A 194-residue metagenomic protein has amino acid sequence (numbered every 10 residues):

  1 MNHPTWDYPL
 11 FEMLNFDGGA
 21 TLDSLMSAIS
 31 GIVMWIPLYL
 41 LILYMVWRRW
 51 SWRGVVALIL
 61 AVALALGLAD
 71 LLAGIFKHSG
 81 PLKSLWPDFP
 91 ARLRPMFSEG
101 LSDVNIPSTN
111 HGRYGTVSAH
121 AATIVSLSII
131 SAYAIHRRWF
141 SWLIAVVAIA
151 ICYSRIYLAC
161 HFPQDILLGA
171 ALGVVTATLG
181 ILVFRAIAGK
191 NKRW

Functional and structural regions predicted by a protein language model:
M1-L38, A73-G112: N-terminal transmembrane-helix/juxtamembrane module of multi-pass inner/ER membrane proteins
F16, G31, W35, R48-W52 (+3 more regions): Membrane-interface junctions
T21-L22, W50-V55, H136-W142: Membrane-helix interface segments
I32-P37, I59, W139-V146: Alpha-helical transmembrane segments
L38-R48, I124-A132: Hydrophobic, aromatic-rich transmembrane alpha-helices and their immediate juxtamembrane boundary segments
L40-I75: Interfacial segments of alpha-helical transmembrane regions
S51, V55, I59-A63, M96 (+1 more regions): Multi-pass membrane proteins that catalyze or facilitate reactions on polyprenyl-/lipid-phosphate substrates and their
G100-W194: Membrane-embedded catalytic cores of phosphoryl/pyrophosphoryl-handling enzymes
